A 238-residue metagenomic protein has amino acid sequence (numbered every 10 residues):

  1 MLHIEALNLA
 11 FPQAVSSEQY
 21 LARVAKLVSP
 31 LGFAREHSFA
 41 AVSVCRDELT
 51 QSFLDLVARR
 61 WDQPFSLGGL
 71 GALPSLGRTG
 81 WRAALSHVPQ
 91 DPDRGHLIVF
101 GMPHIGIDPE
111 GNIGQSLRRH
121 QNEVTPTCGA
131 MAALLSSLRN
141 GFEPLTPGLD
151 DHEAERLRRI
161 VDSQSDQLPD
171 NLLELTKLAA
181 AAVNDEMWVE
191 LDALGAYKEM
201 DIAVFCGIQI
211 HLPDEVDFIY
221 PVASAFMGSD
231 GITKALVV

Functional and structural regions predicted by a protein language model:
M1-F39, C45-D47, F53, D62-Q63 (+2 more regions): Divalent-metal-activated hydrolytic enzyme cores
L56: Histidine-anchored nucleotide/phosphate-binding helix
V99-G101: N-terminal, polar/Ser/Thr-rich
